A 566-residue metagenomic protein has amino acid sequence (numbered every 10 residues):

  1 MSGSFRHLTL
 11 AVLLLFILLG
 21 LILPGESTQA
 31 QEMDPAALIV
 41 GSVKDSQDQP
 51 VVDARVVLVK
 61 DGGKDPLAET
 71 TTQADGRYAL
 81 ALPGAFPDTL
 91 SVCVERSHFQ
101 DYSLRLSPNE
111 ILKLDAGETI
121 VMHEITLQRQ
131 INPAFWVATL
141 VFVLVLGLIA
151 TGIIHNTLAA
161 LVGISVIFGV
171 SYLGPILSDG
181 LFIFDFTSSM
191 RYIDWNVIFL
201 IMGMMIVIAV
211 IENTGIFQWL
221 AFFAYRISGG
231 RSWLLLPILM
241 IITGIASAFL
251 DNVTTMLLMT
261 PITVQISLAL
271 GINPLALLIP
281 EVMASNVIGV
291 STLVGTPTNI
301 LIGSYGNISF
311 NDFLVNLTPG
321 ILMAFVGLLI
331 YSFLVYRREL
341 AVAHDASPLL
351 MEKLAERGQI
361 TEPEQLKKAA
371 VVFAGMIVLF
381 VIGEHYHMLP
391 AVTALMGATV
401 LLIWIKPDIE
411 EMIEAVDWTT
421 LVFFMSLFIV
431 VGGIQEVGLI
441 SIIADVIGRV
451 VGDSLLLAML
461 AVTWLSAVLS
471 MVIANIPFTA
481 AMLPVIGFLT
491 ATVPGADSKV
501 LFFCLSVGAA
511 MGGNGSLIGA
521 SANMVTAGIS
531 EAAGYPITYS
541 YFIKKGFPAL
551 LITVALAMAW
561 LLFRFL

Functional and structural regions predicted by a protein language model:
P24, P87, R105-I111, I272-L275 (+6 more regions): Juxtamembrane and boundary regions of transmembrane helices in multi-pass small-molecule transporters and channels
Q31-D53, V59: Structural motif
V52, A79-T89: Short Pro-Gly-centered beta-turn/loop motif in secreted/extracellular proteins
G62-A79: Short, acidic Ser/Thr/Gly-rich low-complexity loop/linker segments typical of extracellular and cell-surface proteins
G62-D65, A85-P87, S91-N109: A short, solvent-exposed loop/turn motif at the edges and junctions of modular extracellular/periplasmic domains
V145-S165, G169, P363-K367, M376-L395 (+2 more regions): Flexible hinge motifs at transmembrane-helix junctions and intramembrane kinks/re-entrant loops in multi-pass membrane
L181-N273, T419-V493: Membrane-embedded alpha-helical segments and adjacent helix-loop junctions characteristic of multi-pass solute
T254-Q265, L278-I279, T292-G306, A346 (+4 more regions): Re-entrant/interfacial helical elements at transmembrane boundaries that shape and gate the permeation pathway
